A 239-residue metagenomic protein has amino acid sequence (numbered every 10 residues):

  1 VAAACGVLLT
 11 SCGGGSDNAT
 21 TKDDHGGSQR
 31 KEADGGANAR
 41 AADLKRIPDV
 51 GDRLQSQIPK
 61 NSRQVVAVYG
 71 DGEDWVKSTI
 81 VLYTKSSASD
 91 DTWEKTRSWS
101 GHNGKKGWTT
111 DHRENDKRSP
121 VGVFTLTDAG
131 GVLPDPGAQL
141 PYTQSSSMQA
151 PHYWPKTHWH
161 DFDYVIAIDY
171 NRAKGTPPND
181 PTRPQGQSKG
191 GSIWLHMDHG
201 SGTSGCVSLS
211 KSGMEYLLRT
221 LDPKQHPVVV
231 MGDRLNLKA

Functional and structural regions predicted by a protein language model:
V1-A3: N-terminal export and membrane-targeting signals
L9-S11: C-terminal motif of bacterial Sec signal peptides marking the signal peptidase cleavage site
G13-H196, R219, R234-A239: Cell wall/extracellular polymer interaction/catalysis modules
W99, P227-V228: Extracytoplasmic/periplasmic beta-strand context in beta-sandwich domains, especially the cupredoxin/COX2 CuA-binding
Y164-I168, G191-L221, V228-V230: Active-site scaffold segments
